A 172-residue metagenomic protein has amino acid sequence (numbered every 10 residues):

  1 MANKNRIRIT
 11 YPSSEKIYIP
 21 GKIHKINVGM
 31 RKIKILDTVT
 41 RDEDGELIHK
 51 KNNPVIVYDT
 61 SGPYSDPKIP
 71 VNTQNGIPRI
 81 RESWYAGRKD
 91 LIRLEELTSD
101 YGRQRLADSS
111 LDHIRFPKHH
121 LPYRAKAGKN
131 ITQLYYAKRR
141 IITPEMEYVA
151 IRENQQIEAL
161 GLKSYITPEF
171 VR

Functional and structural regions predicted by a protein language model:
M1-R172: Non-catalytic terminal accessory/regulatory regions of metabolic enzymes
